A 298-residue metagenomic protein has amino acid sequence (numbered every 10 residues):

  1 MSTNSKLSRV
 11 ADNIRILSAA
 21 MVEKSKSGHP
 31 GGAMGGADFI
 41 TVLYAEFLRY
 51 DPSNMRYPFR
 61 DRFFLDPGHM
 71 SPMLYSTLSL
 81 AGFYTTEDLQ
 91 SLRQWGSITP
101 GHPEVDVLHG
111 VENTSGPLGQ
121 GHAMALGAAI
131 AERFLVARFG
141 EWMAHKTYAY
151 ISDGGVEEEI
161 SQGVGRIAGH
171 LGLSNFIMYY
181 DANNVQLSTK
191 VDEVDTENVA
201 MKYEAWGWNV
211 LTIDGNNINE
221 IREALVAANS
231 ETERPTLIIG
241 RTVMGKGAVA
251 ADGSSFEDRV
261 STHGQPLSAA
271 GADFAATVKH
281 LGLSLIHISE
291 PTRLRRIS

Functional and structural regions predicted by a protein language model:
M1-T147, R293, S298: Thiamine diphosphate
P52-S53, V107-S289, R293-R296: Glycine-rich ThDP/TPP pyrophosphate-binding loop and its adjacent helix/strand module within ThDP-dependent enzymes
